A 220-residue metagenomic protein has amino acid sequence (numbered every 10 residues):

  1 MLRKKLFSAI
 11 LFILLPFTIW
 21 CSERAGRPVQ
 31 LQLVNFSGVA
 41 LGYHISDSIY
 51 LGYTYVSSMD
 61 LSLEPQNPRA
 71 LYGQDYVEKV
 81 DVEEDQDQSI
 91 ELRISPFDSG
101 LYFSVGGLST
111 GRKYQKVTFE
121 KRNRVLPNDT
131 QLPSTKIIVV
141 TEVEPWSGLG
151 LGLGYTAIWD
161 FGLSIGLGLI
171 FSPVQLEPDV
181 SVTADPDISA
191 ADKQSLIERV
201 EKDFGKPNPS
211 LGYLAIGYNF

Functional and structural regions predicted by a protein language model:
M1-A25, F204-G205, F220: Cleavable N-terminal export/targeting peptides
W20-V80, E84-Q86, I90-R93, A215-F220: Short glycine/proline- and aromatic-enriched beta-strand/turn motifs that initiate or cap beta-hairpins
L33-S37, Y55-L61, P96, G107-K113 (+3 more regions): Transmembrane beta-strands of outer-membrane beta-barrel pores
S48-G52, S99-F103, D160-I165: Repeated loop/turn-to-beta-strand initiation elements of outer-membrane beta-barrel proteins
V56-Q88, G111-G148, V174-L211: Extracellular/periplasm-exposed beta-strand and loop segments of Gram-negative cell-envelope proteins, dominated by
R93-S95, Y102, K206-F220: Outer-membrane beta-barrel "beta-signal"
G148-T156, S164-G168, Y213, G217: Surface-exposed interaction patches
Y155-A184: Short, positively charged, low-complexity/disordered linker segments
